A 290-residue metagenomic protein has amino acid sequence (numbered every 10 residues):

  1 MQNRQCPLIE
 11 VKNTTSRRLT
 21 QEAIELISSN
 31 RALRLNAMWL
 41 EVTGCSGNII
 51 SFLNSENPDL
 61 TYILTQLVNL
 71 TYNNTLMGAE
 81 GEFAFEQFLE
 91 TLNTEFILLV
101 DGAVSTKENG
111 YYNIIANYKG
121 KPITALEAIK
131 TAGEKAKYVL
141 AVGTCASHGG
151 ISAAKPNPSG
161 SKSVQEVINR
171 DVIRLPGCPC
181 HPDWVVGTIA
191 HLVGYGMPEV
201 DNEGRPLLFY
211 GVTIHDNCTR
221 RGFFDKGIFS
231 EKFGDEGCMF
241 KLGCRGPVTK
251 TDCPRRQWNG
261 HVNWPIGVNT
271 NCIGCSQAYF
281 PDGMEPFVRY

Functional and structural regions predicted by a protein language model:
C6-G243, P247: Iron-sulfur-associated redox domains of electron-transfer enzymes in respiratory and anaerobic energy metabolism
G237-Y290: C-terminal, charge/polar-rich interaction regions
